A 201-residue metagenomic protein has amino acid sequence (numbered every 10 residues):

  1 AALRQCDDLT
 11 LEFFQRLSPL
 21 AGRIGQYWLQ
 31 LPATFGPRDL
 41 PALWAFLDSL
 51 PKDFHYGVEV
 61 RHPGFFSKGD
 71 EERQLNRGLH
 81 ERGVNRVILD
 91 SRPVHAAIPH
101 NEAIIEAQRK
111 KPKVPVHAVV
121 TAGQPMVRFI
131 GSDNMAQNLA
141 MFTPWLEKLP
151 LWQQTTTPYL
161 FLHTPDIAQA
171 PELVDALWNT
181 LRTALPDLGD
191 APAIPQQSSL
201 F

Functional and structural regions predicted by a protein language model:
A1-F201: Residues lining hydrophobic/aromatic ligand-binding pockets adjacent to catalytic sites
